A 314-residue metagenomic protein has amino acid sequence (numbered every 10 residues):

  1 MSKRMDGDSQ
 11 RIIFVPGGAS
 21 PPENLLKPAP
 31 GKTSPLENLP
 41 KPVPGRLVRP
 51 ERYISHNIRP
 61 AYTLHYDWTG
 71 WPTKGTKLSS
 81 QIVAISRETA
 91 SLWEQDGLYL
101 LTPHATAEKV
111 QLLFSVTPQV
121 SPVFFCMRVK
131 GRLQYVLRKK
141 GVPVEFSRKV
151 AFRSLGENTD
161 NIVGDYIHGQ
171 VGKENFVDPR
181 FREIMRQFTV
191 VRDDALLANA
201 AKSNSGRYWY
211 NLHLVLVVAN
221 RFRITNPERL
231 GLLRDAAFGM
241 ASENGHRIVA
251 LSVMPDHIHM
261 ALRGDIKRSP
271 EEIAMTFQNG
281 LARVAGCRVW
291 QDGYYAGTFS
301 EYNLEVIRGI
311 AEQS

Functional and structural regions predicted by a protein language model:
S2-S314: Charge-rich, low-complexity N-terminal segments
